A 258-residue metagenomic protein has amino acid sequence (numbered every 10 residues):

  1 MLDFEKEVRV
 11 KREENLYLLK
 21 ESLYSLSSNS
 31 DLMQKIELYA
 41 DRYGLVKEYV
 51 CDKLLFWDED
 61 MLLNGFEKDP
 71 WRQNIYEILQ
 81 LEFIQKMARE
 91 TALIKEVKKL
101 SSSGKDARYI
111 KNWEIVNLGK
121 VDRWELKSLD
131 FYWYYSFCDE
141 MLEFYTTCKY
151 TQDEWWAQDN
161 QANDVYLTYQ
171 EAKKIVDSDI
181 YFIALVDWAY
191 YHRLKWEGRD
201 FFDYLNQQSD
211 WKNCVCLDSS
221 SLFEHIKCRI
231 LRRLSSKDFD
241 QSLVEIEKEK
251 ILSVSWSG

Functional and structural regions predicted by a protein language model:
M1-I75, S257-G258: Nuclease-adjacent, charged terminal/linker segments that flank catalytic cores
L55-G119: Acidic-basic catalytic patches of nuclease active cores, encompassing PD-(D/E)XK and other metal-cofactor nuclease
F56-L63, M141-K149: Glycine-rich, often proline-containing surface loops adjacent to acidic residues and nearby aromatics that form
Y76, W124, A157-Q161: Phosphate/oxyanion-binding active-site loops and adjacent basic polyanion-contact surfaces
Y109-E114, E125, F131-W133: Glycine- and small hydrophobic-enriched segments that form the cores of compact globular domains
K127-Y145: Active-site beta-strand-loop-beta-strand hairpin of nuclease catalytic cores that positions key catalytic residues
K149-L194: Catalytic cores of nucleic-acid endonucleases
Y181-G258: Domain-level recognition of nuclease-like catalytic cores that cleave nucleotide substrates
